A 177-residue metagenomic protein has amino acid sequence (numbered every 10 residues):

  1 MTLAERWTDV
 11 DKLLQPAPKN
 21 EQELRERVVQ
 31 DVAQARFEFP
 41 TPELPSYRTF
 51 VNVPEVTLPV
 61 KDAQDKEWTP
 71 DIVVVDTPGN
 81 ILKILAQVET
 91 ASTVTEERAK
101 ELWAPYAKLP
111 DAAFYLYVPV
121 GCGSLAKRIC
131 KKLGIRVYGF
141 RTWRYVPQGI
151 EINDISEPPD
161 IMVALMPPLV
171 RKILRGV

Functional and structural regions predicted by a protein language model:
T2-R27, E38-L85: Active-site metal-binding core of divalent-cation-utilizing nuclease and nuclease-like domains
D11, I72, A107, P147-G149: Short, isolated positions within intrinsically disordered regulatory regions of eukaryotic proteins
V29-D31, A35: Repetitive, compositionally biased segments used for assembly/scaffolding
F37-L44, G79, K108-Y115, L133-F140: Structural alpha-beta junctions
P70-L102, F114: Conserved catalytic cores of phosphodiester-cleaving nucleases, focusing on short active-site segments
T95-L133: Short, charged, amphipathic alpha-helix that recurs within catalytic cores of restriction-modification and other
V120-G176: Domain-level recognition of nuclease-like catalytic cores that cleave nucleotide substrates
